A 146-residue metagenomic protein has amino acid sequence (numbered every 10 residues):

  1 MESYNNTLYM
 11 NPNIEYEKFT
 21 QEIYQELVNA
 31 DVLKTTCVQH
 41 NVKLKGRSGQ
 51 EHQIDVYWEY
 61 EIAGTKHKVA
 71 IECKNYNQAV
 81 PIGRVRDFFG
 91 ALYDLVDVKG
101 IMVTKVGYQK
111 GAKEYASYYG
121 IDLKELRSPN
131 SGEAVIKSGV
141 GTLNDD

Functional and structural regions predicted by a protein language model:
M1-D146: Mixed-charge (Asp/Glu-Lys/Arg
